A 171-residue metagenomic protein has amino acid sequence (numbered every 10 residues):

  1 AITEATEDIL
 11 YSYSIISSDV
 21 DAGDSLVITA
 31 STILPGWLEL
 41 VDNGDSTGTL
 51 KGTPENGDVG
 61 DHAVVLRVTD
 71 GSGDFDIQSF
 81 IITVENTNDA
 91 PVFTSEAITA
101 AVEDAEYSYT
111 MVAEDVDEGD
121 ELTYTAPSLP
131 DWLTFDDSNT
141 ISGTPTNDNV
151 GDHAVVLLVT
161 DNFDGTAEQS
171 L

Functional and structural regions predicted by a protein language model:
A1-V27, D76, F80, D89-T123 (+1 more regions): Extracellular ectodomain surface segments
L10, V59-A63, E106, V150-A154: Extracellular Ig-like/FN3 beta-sandwich strand-entry sites
L38, N88-V92, P130-L133: Proline-centered linker/hinge motifs at extracellular inter-domain junctions
L40-D45, T134-D137: Short beta-strand segments within Ig-like beta-sandwich modules, predominantly Fibronectin type-III
T49-V59, T140-V150: Extracellular/luminal low-complexity segments enriched in Ser/Thr/Pro
H62, D74-F80, H153, G165-L171: Extracellular and select intracellular beta-sandwich modules with Ser/Thr-enriched, small-residue motifs on
V68-D74, V159-G165: Short, solvent-exposed loop/turn segments at the edges of extracellular beta-sandwich modules
